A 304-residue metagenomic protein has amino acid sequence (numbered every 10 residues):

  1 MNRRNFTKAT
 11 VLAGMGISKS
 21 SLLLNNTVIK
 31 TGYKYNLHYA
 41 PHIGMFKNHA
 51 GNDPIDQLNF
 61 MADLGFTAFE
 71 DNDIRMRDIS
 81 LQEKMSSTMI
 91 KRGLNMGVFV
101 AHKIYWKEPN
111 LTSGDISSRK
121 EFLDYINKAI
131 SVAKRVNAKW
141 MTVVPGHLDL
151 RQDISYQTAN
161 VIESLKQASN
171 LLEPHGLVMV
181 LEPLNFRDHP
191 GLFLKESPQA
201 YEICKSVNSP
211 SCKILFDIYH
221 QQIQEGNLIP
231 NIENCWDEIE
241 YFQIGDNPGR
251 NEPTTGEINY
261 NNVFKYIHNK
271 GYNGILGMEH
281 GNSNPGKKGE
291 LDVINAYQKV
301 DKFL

Functional and structural regions predicted by a protein language model:
N2-K47, N52-A62, L194-F216, H220-L304: Histidine-acidic metal/acid-base catalytic patches
A9-K19, T31-Y33, L111-K213: Active-site acidic/histidine proton-transfer and metal-coordination neighborhood in alpha/beta enzyme cores
K30-K34, L58-D63, S80-F99, I130-N137 (+4 more regions): Acidic (Asp/Glu)-rich catalytic clusters
D56-I74: Catalytic domains of carbohydrate-active enzymes, especially glycoside hydrolases
E70-I90, P145-D149: Glycine-rich, proline-tolerant flexible connector loops at the mouths of alpha/beta enzymes
I79-M85, I154, G286-G289: Metal-dependent catalytic neighborhoods of phosphoester/phosphodiester hydrolases
H102-E108, L148, G245-N251: Conserved radical SAM core fold
